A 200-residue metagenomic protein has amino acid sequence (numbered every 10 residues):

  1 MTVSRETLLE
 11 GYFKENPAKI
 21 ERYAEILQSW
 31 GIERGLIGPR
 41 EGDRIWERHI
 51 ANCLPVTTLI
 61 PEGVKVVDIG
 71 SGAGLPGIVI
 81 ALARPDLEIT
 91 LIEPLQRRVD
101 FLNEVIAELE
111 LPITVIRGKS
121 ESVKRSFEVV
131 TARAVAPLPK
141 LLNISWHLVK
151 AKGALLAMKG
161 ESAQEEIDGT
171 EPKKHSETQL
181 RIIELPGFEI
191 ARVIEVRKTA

Functional and structural regions predicted by a protein language model:
M1-G63, V67, A83, R97-L111: Class I SAM-dependent transferase core
L27, I80, K159, V196: Residue-level signal for inorganic ion chemistry
G31, I106, V149, E171-K174: Conserved hydrophobic residues forming the short capping helix/wall of the S-adenosyl-L-methionine
A51-A132, L142-N143: Conserved SAM/SAH cofactor-binding pocket of Class I
E88, P112-T114, A154, S176-R181: Conserved beta-strand segments of alpha/beta enzyme cores
T90, S162-A200: Active-site capping/gating segments
E93-R97, P137, G160: Short beta->alpha hinge that forms the Motif I/post-I loop of the SAM-binding pocket
V149-L155: Short glycine-dipeptide loop
